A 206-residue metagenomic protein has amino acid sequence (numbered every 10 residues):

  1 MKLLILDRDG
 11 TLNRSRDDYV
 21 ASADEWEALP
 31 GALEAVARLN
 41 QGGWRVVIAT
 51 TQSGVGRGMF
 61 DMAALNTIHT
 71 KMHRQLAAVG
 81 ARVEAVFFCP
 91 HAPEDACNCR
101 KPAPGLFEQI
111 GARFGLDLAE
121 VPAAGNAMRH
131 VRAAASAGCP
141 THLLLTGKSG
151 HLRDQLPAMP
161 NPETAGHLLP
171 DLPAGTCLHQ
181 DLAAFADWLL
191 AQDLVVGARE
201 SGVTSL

Functional and structural regions predicted by a protein language model:
M1-V47: Active-site neighborhood of HAD-like aspartate-dependent phosphohydrolases
K2, M62-E84, P93-A123, A127-L206: Asp-based, Mg2+/Mn2+-dependent phosphohydrolase catalytic module
D9, S53, R57, A124 (+1 more regions): Short glycine-rich loop/turn motifs that provide flexible caps or phosphate-binding loops at active sites
L12-P30, V55-A64, A78-R82, H91-N98: Metal-dependent phosphoesterase signature
A35-R38, S53, M59, R113 (+1 more regions): Short alpha-helical scaffold segments that flank and stabilize functional sites
F88: Ligand-binding beta-strand-loop-alpha-helix segment within the catalytic cores of soluble metabolic enzymes
